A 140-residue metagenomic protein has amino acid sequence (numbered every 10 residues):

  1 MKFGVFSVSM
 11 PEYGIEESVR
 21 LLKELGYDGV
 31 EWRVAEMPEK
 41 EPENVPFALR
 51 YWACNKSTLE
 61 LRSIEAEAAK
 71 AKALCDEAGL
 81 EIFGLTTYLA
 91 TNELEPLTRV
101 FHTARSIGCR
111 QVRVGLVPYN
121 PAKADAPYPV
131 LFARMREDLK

Functional and structural regions predicted by a protein language model:
M1-G4: Extreme N-terminal starter segment of soluble prokaryotic enzymes
F6-M10, R33-M37, T87-A90, V117-Y119: Active-site beta-loop-alpha junctions enriched in small/polar residues
P11-E12, I64, E93: Alpha-helix N-cap/loop-to-helix initiation residues
E16-P38, S106-Q111: Catalytic domains of carbohydrate-active enzymes, especially glycoside hydrolases
E17, A68-A69, L74-K140: Active-site acidic/histidine proton-transfer and metal-coordination neighborhood in alpha/beta enzyme cores
L22, F47-R50, F101-H102, L131: Short, hinge-like loop/turn segments at secondary-structure boundaries
E31-K70, Y119-K123: Glycine-rich, proline-tolerant flexible connector loops at the mouths of alpha/beta enzymes
